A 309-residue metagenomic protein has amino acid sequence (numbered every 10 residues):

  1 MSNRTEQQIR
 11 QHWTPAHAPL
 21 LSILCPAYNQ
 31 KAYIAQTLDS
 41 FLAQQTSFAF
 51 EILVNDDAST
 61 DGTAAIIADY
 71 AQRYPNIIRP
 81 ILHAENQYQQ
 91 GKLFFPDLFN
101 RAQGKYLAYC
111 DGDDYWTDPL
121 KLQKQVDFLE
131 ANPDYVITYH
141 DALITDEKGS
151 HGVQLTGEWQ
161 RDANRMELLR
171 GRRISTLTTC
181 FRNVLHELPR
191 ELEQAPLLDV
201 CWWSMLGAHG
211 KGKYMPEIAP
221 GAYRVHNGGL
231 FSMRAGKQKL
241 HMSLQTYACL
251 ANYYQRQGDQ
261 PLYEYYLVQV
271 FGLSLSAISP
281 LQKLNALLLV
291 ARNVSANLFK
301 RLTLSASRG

Functional and structural regions predicted by a protein language model:
M1-A43: N-proximal low-complexity "stem/linker" segments adjacent to membrane-targeting elements
P19-S22, E51, C201: Cell-envelope/extracellular polymer assembly enzymes that use nucleotide-activated donors
Y33-A35, D61-Y70, Q90: Acidic helix N-cap motif at the loop->helix transition within catalytic regions of sugar-transfer enzymes
D56-A65, E85: A conserved acidic beta->alpha catalytic loop
H83-A102, K124: Glycine-rich, basic loop-to-helix element that forms the pyrophosphate-binding segment of sugar-nucleotide handling
N100, H140, T156-Q238, M242-T246: Conserved nucleotide-sugar donor-binding catalytic segment
L107: Short aromatic/hydrophobic "clamp" motif used to bind/position activated sugar donors
L120-V153: Conserved donor NDP-sugar-binding/catalytic core segment of glycosyltransferases
